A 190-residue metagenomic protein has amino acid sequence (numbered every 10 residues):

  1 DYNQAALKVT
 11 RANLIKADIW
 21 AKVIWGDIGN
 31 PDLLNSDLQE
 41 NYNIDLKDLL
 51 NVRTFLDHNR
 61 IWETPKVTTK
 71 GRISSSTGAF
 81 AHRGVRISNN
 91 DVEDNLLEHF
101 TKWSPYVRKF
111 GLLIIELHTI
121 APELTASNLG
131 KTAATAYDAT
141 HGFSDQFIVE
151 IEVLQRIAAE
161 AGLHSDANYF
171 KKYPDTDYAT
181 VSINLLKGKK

Functional and structural regions predicted by a protein language model:
D1-Y2: Conserved acidic E/D residue at the C-terminus of a beta-strand in Rossmann-like folds
A5-D48: S-adenosyl-L-methionine
L14, R86-P105: Acidic, metal/cofactor-coordinating or nucleic-acid-engaging core segments within structured domains
E40-Y42, D48, I157-K190: Core SAM-dependent methyltransferase catalytic element
V52-N95, I120-A121: Mobile active-site "lid"/loop adjacent to the S-adenosyl-L-methionine
W62-K66, I87, Y106-A139, D177: Conserved class I S-adenosyl-L-methionine
I87-V92, Y137-I151: Acceptor-substrate binding/catalytic loop of class I
L96-S104, S144-S165: Short alpha-helix
